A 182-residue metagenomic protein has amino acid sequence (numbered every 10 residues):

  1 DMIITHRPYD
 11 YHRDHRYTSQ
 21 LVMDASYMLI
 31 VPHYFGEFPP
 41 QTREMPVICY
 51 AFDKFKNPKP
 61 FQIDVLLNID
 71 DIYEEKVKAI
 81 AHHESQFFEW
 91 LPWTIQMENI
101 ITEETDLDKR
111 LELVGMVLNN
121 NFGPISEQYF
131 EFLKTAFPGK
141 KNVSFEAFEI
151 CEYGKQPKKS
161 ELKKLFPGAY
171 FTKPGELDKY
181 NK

Functional and structural regions predicted by a protein language model:
D1-F35, T42-E44, Y50, F61 (+1 more regions): Active-site beta-strand->loop->alpha-helix modules in alpha/beta enzyme cores, enriched in Gly/His/Asp(Glu)
F35-E44, F55-K59, D64-K182: C-terminal accessory domains and tails appended to enzymatic cores
